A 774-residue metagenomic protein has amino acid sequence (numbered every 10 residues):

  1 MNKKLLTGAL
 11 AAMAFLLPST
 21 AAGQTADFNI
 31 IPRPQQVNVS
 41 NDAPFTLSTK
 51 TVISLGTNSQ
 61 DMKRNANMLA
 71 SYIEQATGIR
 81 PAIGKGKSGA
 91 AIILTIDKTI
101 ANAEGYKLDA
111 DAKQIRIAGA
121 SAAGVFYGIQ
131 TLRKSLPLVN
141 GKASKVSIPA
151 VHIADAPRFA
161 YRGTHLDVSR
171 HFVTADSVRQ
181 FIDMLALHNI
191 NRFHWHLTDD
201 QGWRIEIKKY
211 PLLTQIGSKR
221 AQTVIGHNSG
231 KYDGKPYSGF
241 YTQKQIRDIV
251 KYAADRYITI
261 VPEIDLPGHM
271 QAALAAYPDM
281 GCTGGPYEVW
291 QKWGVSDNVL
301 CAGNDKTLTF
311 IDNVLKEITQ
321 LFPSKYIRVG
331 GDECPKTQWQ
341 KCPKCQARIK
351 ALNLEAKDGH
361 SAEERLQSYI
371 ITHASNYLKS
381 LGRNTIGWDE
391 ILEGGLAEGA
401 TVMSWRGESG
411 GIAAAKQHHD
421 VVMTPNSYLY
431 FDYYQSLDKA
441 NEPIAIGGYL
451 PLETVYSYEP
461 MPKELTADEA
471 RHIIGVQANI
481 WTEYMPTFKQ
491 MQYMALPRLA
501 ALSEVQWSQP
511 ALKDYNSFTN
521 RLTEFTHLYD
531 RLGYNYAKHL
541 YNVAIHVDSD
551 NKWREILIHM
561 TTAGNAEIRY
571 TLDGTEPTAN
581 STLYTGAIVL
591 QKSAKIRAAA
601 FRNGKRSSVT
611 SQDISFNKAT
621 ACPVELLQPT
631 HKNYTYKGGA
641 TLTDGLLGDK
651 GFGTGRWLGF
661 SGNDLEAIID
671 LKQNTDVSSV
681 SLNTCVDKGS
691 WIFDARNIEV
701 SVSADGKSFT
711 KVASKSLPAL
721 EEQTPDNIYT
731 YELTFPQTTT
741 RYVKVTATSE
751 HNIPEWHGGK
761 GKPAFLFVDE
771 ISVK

Functional and structural regions predicted by a protein language model:
M1-D27: Bacterial Sec-dependent N-terminal signal peptides
A22-G23, S54, Q509, K513 (+3 more regions): Short, compositionally stereotyped local motifs that mark structural "simplifiers"
Q24-Y161, Q490, Q506-H527, L532: Contiguous, structured surface segment used for ligand recognition
I100-Y326, H373, Y377, Q477-T482: Feature activates predominantly on carbohydrate-active enzymes
S121, A600-G604, S749-H751: Surface-exposed loop/turn motifs at beta-strand-loop junctions within extracellular Ig-like and Fibronectin type III
Q291, V295-E398, W405-A413: Active-site neighborhood of glycoside hydrolase catalytic domains
N384-A400, W405-H559: Flexible, acidic glycine-rich loops studded with aromatic residues
K650-A713, L717, P725-K774: Aromatic, loop-rich ligand-recognition surfaces of beta-strand-rich domains
